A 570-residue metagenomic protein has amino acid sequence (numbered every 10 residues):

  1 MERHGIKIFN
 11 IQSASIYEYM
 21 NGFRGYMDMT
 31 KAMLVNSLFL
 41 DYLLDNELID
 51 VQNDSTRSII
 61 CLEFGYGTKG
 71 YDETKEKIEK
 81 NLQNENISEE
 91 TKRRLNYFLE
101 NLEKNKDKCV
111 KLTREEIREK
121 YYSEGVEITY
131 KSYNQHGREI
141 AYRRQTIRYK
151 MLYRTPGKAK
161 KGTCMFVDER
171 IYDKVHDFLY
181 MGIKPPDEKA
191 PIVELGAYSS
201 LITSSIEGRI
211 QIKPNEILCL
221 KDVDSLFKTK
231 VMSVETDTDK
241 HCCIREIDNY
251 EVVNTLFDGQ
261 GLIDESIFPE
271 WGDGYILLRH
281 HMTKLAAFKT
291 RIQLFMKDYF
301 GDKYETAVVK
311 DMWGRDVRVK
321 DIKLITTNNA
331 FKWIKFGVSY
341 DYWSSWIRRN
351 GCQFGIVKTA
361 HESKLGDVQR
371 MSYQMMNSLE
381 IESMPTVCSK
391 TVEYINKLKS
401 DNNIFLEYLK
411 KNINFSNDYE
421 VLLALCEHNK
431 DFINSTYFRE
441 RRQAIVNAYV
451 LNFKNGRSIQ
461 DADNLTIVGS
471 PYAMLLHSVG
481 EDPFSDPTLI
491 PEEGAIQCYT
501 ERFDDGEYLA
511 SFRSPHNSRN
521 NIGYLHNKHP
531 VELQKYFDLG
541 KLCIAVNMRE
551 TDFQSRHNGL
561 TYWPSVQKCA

Functional and structural regions predicted by a protein language model:
M1-C569: Core mixed alpha/beta domains of very large multi-subunit molecular machines
